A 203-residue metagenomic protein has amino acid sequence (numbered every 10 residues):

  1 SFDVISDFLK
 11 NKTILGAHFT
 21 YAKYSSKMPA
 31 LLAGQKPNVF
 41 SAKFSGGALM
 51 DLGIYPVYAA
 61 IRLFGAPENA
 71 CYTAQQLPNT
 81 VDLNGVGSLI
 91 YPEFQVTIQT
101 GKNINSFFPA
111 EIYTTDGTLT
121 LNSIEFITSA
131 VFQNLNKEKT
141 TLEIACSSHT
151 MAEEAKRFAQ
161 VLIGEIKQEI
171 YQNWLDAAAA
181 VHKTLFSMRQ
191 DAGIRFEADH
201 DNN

Functional and structural regions predicted by a protein language model:
S1, L52, T150, A177: Soluble or luminal CAZymes and related metallo-dependent hydrolases
S1-V4, F108-A110: Adenylate-forming
F2-E68: Predominantly a Rossmann-like dinucleotide-binding segment in NAD(P)-dependent oxidoreductases
G46, E143, K167-Y171: Active-site rim elements
P56-A130, A155-E165, N202-N203: Contiguous beta-strand/loop segments that form the cofactor/metal-binding neighborhood of enzyme cores
T128-N136, C146: A structural signal for the main folded, soluble domain(s) of proteins
I144-K156: Active-site loop of classical SDR/Rossmann-like NAD(P)-dependent oxidoreductases, centered on the catalytic Tyr-X3-Lys
R157-N203: C-terminal helix-rich "cap/oligomerization" subdomain common to oxidoreductases
